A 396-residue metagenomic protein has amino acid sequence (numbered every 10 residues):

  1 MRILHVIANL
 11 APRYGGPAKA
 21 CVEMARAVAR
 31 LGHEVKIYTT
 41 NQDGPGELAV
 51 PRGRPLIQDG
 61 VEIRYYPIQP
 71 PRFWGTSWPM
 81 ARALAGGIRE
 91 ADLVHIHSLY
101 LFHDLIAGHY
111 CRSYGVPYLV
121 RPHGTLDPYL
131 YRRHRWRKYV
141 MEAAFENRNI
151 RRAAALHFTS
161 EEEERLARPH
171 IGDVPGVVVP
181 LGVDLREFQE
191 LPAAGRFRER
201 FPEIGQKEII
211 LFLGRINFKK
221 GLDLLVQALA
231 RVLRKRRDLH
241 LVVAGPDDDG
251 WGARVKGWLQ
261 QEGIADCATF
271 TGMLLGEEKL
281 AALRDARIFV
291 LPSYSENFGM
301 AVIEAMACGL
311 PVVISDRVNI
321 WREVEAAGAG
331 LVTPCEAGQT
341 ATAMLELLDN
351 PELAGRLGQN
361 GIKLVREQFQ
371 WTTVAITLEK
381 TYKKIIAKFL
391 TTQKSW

Functional and structural regions predicted by a protein language model:
M1-P51, P55-D59, L390-W396: N-terminal subdomain of nucleotide-sugar transferases
L4, H157, E203-K220, V226-L229 (+1 more regions): Conserved donor-binding/catalytic core segment of Leloir-type glycosyltransferases
N41, E162, G182: Carbohydrate-associated surface elements
S113, Y139-A155: Membrane-proximal helix-turn-helix segments that form the acceptor-binding/catalytic region of lipid-linked
A253-L274: Nucleotide-activated donor-binding/catalytic signature segment of Leloir-type glycosyltransferases, i.e., the conserved
Y294: Aromatic "clamp/platform" in nucleotide-sugar-dependent glycosyltransferases that forms part of the donor/acceptor
P311-S315: Short hydrophobic beta-strand element within catalytic cores of glycosyltransferases and related nucleotide-activated
G330-G338, E346-E352: Conserved acidic donor-binding segment of nucleotide-sugar-dependent glycosyltransferases
